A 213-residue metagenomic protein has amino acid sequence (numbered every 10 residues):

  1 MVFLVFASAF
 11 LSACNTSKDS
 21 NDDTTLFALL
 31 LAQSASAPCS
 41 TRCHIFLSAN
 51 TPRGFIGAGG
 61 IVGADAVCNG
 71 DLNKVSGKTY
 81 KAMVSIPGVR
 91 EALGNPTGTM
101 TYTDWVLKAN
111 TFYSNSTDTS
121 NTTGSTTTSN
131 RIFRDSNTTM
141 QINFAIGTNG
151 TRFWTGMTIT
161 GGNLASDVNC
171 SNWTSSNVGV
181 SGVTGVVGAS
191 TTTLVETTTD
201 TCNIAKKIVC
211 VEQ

Functional and structural regions predicted by a protein language model:
M1-L4: Sec-dependent signal peptide recognition, specifically the positively charged N-region followed immediately by
F10-A13: C-terminal motif of bacterial Sec signal peptides marking the signal peptidase cleavage site
T16-T24, A32-Q213: Secreted/extracellular ectodomain signature
